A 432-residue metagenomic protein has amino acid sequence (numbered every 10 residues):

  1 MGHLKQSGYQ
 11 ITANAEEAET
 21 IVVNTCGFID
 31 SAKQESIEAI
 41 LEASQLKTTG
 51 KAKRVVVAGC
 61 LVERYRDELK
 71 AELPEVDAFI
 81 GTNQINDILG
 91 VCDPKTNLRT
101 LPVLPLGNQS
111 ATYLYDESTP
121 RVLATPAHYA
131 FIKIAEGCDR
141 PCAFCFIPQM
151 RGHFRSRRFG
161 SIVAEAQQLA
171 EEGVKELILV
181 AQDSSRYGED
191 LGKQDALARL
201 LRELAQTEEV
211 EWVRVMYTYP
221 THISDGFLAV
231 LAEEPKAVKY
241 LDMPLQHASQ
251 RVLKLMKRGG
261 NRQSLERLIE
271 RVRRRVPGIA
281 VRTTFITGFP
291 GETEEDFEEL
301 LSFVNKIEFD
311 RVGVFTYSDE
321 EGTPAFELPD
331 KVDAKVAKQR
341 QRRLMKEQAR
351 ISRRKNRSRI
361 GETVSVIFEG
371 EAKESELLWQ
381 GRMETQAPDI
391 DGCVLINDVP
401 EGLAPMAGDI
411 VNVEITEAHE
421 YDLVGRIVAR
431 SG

Functional and structural regions predicted by a protein language model:
M1-Y187, G226, L231, A237 (+8 more regions): Proteins enriched for Cys/Gly/acidic motifs involved in redox and nucleic-acid/cofactor modification
G27-A32, V174-R199, E203, T207 (+3 more regions): Conserved glycine-rich "GG(E/T)P / GGGxP" loop and the immediately following alpha-helix in the radical SAM core
A58, V180-Q182, M216-T218, P244-Q246 (+6 more regions): Generic beta-strand/beta-sheet core signal
P141, C145-G152, W212-T221, H247-R258 (+3 more regions): Conserved strand-turn element in the central/C-terminal portion of the radical SAM core barrel that lines
C142, I162, L179, V215 (+7 more regions): Conserved, mostly hydrophobic/aromatic
E171, A198, Q206-W212, S224-T283: Radical SAM/AdoMet-radical enzyme domain recognition
G188-E209, L255-G259, D319-R350: Radical SAM enzyme [4Fe-4S]-AdoMet core and its adjacent flexible, acidic and glycine-rich loops/tails across
E327-G432: Terminal RNA-binding accessory module
